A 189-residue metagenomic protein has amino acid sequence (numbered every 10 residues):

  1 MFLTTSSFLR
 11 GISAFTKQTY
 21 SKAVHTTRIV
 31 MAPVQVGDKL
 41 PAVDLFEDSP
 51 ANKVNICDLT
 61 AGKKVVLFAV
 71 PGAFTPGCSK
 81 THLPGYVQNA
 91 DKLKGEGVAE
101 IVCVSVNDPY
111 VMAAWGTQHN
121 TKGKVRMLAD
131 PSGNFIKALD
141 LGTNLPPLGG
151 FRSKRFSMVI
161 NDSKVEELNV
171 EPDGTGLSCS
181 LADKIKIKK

Functional and structural regions predicted by a protein language model:
F2-K189: Chalcogenol-based redox active-site neighborhoods
